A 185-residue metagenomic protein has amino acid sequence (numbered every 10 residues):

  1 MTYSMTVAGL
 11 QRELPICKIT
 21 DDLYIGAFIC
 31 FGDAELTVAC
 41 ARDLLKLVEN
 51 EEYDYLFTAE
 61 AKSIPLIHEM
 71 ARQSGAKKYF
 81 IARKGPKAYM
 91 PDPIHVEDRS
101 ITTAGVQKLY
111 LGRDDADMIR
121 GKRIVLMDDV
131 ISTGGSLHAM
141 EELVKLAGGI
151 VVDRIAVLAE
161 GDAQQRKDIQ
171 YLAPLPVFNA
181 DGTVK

Functional and structural regions predicted by a protein language model:
M1-Y53: Active-site-facing substrate-recognition patch
T2-S4, H138-K185: PRPP-dependent phosphoribosyltransferase catalytic core
Y53-E60: Short glycine-rich phosphate-binding loop at a beta-alpha junction
D54, K122, V152: Conserved acidic residues
A61, K84-P86, A159-E160: Short, ordered loop/turn segments at secondary-structure junctions
P65-S74, E141: Short Gly/Thr/Asp-enriched flexible loops that form oxyanion-binding sites at enzyme active sites
K77-I124: Short, glycine/charge-rich flexible loops or terminal/linker lids adjacent to PRPP-binding catalytic cores
D129, G134: Conserved G/P- and acidic residue-centered "switch" motifs that form tight phosphate/ATP-binding loops in soluble
